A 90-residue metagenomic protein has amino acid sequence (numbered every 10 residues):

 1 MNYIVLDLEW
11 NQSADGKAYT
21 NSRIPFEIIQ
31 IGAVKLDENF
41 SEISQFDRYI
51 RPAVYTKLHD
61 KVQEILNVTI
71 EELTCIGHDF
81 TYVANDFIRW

Functional and structural regions predicted by a protein language model:
N2-W90: Conserved non-catalytic scaffold segment of RNase H-like nuclease domains
